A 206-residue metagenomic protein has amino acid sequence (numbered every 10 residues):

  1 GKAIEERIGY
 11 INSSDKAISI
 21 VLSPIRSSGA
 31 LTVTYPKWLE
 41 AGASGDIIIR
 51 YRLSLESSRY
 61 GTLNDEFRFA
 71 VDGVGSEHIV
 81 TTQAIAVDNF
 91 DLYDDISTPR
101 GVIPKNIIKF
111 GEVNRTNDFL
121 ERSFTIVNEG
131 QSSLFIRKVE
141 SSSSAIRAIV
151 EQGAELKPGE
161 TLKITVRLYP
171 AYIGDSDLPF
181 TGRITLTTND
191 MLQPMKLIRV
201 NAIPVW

Functional and structural regions predicted by a protein language model:
G1-I8, G45, S54-R68, T116-F124 (+1 more regions): Short, solvent-exposed loop/turn segments enriched in Ser/Thr/Gly
G1-K16, A70-Q131, D190-W206: Long, low-complexity ectodomains and other extracytoplasmic segments of secretory-pathway proteins
S14-I48, Q131-T165: Surface-exposed binding patches on compact interaction domains or structured appendages
L22-P24, E66, I107, E112 (+2 more regions): Extracellular/lumenal ectodomain signal focusing on beta-strand-rich modules and carbohydrate-recognition contexts
Y35-K37, G42-I85: Extended, hydrophobic interaction surfaces within ordered domains
K37, L55, A70, E112-N114 (+2 more regions): Outer-membrane beta-barrel proteins
L39, G75-I79, N117-E121, I126-S133 (+4 more regions): C-terminal beta-sandwich interaction modules and adjacent acidic, Ser/Thr/Pro/Gly-rich low-complexity tails used
L53, A86, L168-P170, P204: Short beta-strand segments enriched in hydrophobic/aromatic residues within well-folded beta-rich domains
